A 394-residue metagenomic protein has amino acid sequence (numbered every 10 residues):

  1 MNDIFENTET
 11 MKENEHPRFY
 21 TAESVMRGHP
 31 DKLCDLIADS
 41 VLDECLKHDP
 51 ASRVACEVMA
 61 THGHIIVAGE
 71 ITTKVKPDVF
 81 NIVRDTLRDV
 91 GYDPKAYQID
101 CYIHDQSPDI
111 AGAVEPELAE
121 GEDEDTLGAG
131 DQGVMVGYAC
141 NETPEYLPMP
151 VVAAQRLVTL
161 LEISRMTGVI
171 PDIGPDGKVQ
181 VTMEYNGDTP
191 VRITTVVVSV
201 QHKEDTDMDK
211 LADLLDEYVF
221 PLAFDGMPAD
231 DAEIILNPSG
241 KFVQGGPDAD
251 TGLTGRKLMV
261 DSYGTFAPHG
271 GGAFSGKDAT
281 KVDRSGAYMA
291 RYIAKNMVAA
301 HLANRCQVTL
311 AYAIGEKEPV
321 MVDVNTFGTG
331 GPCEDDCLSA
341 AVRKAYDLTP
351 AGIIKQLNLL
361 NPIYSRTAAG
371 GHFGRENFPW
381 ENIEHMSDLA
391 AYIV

Functional and structural regions predicted by a protein language model:
N2-A55: N-terminal, positively charged regions that mediate nucleic acid binding
T21, G63, N81, R88 (+2 more regions): Glycine-rich, mobile lid/loop segments that gate access to catalytic sites or pores
E23-V25, H29-C34, G128-T143, V243-A267 (+2 more regions): Conserved phosphate/anionic-ligand binding catalytic regions in large, soluble enzymes, centered on
R27-L46, E142-T159, K277-H301: Alpha-helical support elements that line or immediately flank enzyme active sites and cofactor-binding pockets
S52-C56, G177-M183, A232-L236, L302-A313: A short glycine-rich, hydrophobically flanked beta-strand micro-motif that places a catalytic Asp/Glu for divalent metal
A55-T73, I314-E318: Short, charge-patterned binding micro-sites
T61, R305, Y312-V394: Internal helix-turn-beta structural module
T206-H301: Glycine-rich anion/phosphate-binding loop at the beta-strand->alpha-helix junction
